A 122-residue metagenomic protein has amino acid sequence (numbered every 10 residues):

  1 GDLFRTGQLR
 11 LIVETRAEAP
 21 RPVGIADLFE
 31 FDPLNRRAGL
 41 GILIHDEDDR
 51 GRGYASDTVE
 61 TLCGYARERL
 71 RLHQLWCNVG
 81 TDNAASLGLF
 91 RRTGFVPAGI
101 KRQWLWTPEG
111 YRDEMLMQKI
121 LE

Functional and structural regions predicted by a protein language model:
G1-D48, R112, L116-E122: GNAT-family acyltransferases
P33, A55, V59, G110: Short, conserved glycine- and acidic-residue-centered signature motifs in active-site or ligand-binding loops
H45, G51-E68, A84-R92: Conserved acetyl-CoA-binding loop-helix of GNAT-fold acetyltransferases
Y54, R71-L72, F95, G110: Helix N-cap/coil-helix junction residues
E68-N78: Conserved GNAT acetyl-CoA-binding A-motif
W76-N78, V96-D113: Conserved catalytic-core motifs of GNAT/GCN5-like acyltransferases
T81: Active-site-proximal loop/turn and secondary-structure-junction residues that shape catalytic pockets, frequently
F90, F95, M117: Conserved active-site tyrosine of GNAT-family acetyltransferases
